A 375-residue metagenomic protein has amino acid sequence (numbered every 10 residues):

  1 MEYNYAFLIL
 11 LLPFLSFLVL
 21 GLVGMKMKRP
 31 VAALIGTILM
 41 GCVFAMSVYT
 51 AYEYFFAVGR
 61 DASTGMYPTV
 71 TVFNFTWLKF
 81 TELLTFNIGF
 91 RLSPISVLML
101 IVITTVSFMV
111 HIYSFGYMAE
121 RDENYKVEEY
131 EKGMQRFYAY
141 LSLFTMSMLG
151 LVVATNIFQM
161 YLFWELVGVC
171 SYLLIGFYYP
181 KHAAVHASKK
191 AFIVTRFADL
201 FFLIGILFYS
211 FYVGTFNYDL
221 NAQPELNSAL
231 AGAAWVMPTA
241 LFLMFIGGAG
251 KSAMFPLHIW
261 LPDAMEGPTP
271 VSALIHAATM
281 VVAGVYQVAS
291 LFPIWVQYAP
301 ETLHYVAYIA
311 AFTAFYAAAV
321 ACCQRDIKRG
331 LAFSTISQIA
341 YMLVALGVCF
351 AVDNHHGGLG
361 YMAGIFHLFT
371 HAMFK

Functional and structural regions predicted by a protein language model:
M1-Y5, V23-A139, Y212-G232, S290-F292: Transmembrane helix-loop-helix hairpins at membrane boundaries of multipass inner-membrane proteins
N4, L8-L11, L15, V19 (+4 more regions): Residue-level signal for short hydrophobic patches within transmembrane helices of multi-pass membrane transporters
F7, P30-A33, L162, L303: Short, aromatic-rich membrane-interface segments at the entry and exit of alpha-helical transmembrane domains
L10-M25, A249, A253, A314: N-terminal signal-anchor/start-transfer transmembrane helix
L11-L15, I95-F108, Y305-F312: Hydrophobic alpha-helical transmembrane segments
F17-G36, L174-H186: Cytoplasmic juxtamembrane interface segments
M109-M160, V169-K375: Hydrophobic transmembrane alpha-helices and their helix-loop junctions in integral membrane proteins
E165: Short phosphate-coordinating micro-motif centered on Lys-Gly-acidic
